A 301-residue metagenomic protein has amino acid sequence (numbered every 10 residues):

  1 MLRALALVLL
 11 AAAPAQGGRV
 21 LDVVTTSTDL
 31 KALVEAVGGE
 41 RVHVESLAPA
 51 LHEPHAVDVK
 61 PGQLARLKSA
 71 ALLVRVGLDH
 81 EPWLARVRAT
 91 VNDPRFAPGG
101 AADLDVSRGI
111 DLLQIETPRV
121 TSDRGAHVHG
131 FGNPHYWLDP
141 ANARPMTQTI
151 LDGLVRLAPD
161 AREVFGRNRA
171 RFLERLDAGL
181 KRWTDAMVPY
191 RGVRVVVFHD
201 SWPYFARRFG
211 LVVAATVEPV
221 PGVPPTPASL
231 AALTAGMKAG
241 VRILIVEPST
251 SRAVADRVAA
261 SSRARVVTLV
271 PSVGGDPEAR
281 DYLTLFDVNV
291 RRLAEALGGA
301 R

Functional and structural regions predicted by a protein language model:
M1-L7: Sec-dependent signal peptide recognition, specifically the positively charged N-region followed immediately by
A12-P14: N-terminal signal peptide c-region/cleavage motif recognized by signal peptidases
Q16-R301: Extracytoplasmic metal-acquisition and chelation regions
